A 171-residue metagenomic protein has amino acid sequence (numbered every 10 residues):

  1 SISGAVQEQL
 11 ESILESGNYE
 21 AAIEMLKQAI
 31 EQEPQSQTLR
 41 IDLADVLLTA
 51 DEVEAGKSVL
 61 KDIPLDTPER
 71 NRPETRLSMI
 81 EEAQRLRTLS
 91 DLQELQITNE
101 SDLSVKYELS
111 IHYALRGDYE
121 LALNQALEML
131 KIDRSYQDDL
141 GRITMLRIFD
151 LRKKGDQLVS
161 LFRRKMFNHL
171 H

Functional and structural regions predicted by a protein language model:
V6, R40, K106, R142-M145: TPR repeat positional signature
E33-P34, L65-P68, N99-S101, R134-Y136: Short coil turns that delineate tetratricopeptide repeat
L39, R70-P73, V105: TPR alpha-solenoid repeat register
K61-N99, D156: Alpha-helical adaptor scaffolds
